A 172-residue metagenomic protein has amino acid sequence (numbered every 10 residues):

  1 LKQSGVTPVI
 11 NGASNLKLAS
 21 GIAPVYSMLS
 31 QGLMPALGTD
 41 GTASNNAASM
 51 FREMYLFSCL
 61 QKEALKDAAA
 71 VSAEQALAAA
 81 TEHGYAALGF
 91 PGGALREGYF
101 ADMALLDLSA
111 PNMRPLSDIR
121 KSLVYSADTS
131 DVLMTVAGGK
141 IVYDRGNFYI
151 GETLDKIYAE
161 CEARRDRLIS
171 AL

Functional and structural regions predicted by a protein language model:
L1-N11, N15-L16, V25: Acidic, glycine-rich loop-and-beta core segments that form the ion-binding/anion-interacting portion of active sites
S4, N11-A13, T39-D40, L108 (+1 more regions): Fold-independent oxyanion-binding glycine-rich loops and adjacent beta-strand/coil segments at enzyme active sites
N15-L18, A43-N45: Short, small-residue-enriched loops and turns at beta-alpha junctions that line or gate enzyme active sites
L18-S20, G89: Residue-level recognition of alpha-helix initiation/capping sites
S20-G21, A47-A48, S117: Short Asp/Glu-rich motifs
I22-Y26, R120: Charged helix-capping and loop-helix junction motifs
V25-A110, S126-T129: His/Asp/Glu-enriched, well-ordered alpha-helical/loop segment that forms or immediately abuts the divalent-metal
T81-L172: Active-site microenvironment of metallo-dependent hydrolases
